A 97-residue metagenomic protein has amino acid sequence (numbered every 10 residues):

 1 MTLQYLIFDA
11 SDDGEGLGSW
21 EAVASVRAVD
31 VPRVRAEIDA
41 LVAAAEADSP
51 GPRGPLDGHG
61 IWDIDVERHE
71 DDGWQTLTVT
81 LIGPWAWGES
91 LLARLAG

Functional and structural regions predicted by a protein language model:
M1-G51, G58: Long, contiguous N-terminal structural blocks used for assembly/anchoring
T2, P84-G97: Short, charged, intrinsically disordered terminal tails
F8-S11, D65, S90: Generic signature of intrinsically disordered, low-complexity segments enriched in small/polar residues
D13, A28, E70, A93-A96: Amphipathic alpha-helical interaction segments
A36-W85: Amphipathic protein-protein interaction modules
